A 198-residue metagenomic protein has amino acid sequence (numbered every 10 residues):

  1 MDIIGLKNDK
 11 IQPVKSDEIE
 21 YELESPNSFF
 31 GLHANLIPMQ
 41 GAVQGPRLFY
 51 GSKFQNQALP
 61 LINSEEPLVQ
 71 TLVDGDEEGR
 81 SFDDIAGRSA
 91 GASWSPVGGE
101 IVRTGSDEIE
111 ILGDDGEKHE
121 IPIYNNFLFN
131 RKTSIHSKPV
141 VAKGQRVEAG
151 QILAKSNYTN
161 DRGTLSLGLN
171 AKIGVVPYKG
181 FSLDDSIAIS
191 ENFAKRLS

Functional and structural regions predicted by a protein language model:
M1-K138, E148-S198: Long, charge-dense accessory insertions within large macromolecular proteins
V141: Metal-assisted phosphate- and nucleotidyl-transfer catalytic regions
